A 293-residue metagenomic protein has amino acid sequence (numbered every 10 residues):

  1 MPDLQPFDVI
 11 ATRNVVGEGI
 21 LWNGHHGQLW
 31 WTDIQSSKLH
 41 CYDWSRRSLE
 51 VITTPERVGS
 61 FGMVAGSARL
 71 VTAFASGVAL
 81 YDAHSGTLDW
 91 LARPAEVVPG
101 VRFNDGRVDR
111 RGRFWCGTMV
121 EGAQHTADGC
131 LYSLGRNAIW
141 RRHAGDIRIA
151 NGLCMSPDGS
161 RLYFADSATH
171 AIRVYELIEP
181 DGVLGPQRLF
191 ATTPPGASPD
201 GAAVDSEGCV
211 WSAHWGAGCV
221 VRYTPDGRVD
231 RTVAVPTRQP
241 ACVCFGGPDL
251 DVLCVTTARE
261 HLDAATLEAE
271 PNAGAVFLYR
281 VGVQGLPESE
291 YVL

Functional and structural regions predicted by a protein language model:
Q5-A11, R47-T53, D89-E96, A138-G145 (+2 more regions): A short beta-strand motif characteristic of beta-propeller blades
T12-H26, P55-V71, V97-R113, H143-R161 (+3 more regions): Beta-rich, blade/repeat-based domains predominating in secreted/periplasmic proteins but also intracellular
N23-G24, L29-I34, L70-S76, F114-H125 (+3 more regions): Conserved beta-strand positions in repeat-built beta-propeller and related beta-rich domains
K38-H40, G77-A79, G129-Y132, A171-R173 (+2 more regions): A short loop-to-beta-strand structural motif that recurs across blades of beta-propeller domains
W44, L49, G66-A68, A83 (+6 more regions): Flexible "stalk/tail and boundary" regions
T87-H143: Hydrophobic alpha-helical segments and helix pairs
Y175-G182, V281-L286: Short loop/turn segments immediately following beta-strands, especially the blade-tip and inter-blade linker loops
C244-L293: Blade-level signature of beta-propeller repeat domains, shared across WD40, Kelch, NHL, RCC1 and BNR/Asp-box propellers
